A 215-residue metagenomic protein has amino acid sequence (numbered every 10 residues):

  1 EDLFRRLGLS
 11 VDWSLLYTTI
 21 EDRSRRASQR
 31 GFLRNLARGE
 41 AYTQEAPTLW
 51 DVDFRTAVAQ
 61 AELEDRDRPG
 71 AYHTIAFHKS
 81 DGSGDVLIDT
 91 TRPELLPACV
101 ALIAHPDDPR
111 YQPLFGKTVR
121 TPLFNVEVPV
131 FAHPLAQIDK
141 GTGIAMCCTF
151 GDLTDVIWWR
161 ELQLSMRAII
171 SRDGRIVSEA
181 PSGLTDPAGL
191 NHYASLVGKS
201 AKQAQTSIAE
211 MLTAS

Functional and structural regions predicted by a protein language model:
E1-L3: Short, charged, amphipathic alpha-helices and their helix-cap/turn boundaries
R6, S10-V11, L15-Y17, E21-E179 (+3 more regions): NTP-handling and nucleic-acid-processing catalytic cores
S182-K202: Acidic, Ser/Thr-rich peripheral helices and adjacent loops at domain boundaries
K199-S215: Phosphate/diphosphate-binding loops
